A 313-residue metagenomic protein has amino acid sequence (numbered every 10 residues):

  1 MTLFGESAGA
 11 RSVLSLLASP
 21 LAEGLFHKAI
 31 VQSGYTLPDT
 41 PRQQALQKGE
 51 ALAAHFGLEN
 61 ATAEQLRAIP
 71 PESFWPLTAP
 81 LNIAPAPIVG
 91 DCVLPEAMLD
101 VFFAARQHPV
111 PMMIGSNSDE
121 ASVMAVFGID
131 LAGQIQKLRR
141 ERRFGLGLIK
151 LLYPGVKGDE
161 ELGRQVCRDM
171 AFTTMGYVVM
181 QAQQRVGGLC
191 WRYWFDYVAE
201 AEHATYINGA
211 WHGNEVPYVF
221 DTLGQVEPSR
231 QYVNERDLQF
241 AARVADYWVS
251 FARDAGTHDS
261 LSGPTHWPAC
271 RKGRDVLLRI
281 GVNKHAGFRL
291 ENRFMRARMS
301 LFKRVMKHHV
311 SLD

Functional and structural regions predicted by a protein language model:
M1-A63, C92, V101-A125, R185-G188: Serine-hydrolase-like catalytic core of hydrolytic proteins
E6-A8, W194-A199, P264-R271: Short, solvent-exposed turn/loop segments enriched in Gly/Ser/Thr/Pro and often Arg
E59-A61, Q183-W191, S250-C270: Surface-exposed helix-capping loop/turn segments at secondary-structure junctions
E72-L238, Y247, D254: Substrate-gating cap/lid region and adjacent catalytic-acid/histidine neighborhood within extracellular/lumenal
V244: C-terminal catalytic lobe of FAD-dependent flavoproteins
S262-A286: Active-site-proximal substrate-binding core of FAD-dependent oxidoreductases
K284-D313: Tryptophan-rich aromatic "cage" segments
